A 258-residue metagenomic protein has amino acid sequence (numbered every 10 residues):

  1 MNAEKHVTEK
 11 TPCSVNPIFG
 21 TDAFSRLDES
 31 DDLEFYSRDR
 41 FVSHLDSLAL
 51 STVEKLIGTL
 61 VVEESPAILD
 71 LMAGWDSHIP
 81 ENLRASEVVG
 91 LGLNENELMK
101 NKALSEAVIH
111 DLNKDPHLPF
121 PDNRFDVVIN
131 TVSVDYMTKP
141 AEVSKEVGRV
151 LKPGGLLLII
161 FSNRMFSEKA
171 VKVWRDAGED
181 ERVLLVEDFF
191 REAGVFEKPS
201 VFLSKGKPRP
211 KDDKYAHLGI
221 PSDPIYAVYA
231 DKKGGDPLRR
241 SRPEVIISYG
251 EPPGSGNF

Functional and structural regions predicted by a protein language model:
N2-E63: Class I SAM-dependent methyltransferase Rossmann-like catalytic core, especially the SAM/SAH-binding loop
H44, L48-L50, K55-L118: Class I SAM-dependent methyltransferase SAM/SAH-binding core
T52, A177-S204, Y226: Short alpha-helix
D115-V128: A short acidic, Gly/Pro-enriched loop at the edge of an enzyme's catalytic core that lines a small-molecule cofactor
D126-A141: A short SAM/SAH-binding and catalytic strip from SAM-dependent methyltransferases
A141-L156: A short glycine-rich, Lys/Arg-flanked "PGG" loop and its adjoining helix->strand segment in the class I
L156-D188: Conserved class I S-adenosyl-L-methionine
G194, R209-F258: Core SAM-dependent methyltransferase catalytic element
